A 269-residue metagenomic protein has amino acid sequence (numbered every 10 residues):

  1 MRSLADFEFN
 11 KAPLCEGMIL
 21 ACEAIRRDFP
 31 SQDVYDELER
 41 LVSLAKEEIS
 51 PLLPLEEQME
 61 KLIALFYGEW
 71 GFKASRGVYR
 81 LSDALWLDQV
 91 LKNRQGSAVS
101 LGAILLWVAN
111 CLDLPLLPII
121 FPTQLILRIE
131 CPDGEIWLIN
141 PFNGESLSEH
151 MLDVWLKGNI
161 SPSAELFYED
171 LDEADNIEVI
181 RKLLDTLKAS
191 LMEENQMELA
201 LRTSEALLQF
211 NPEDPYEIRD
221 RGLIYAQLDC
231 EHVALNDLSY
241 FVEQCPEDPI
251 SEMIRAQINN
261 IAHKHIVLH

Functional and structural regions predicted by a protein language model:
M1-H269: A structural boundary/capping signal
